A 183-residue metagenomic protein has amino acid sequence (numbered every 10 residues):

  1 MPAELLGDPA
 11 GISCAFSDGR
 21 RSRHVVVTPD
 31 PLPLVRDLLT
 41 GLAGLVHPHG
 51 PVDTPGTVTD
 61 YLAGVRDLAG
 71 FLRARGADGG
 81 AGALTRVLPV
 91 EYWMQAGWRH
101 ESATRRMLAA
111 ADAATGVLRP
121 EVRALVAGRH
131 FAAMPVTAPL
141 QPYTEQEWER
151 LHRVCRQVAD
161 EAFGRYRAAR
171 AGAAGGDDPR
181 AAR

Functional and structural regions predicted by a protein language model:
M1-R183: Extended, charge-enriched helical/coil interaction regions that scaffold DNA-processing and chromosome-maintenance
